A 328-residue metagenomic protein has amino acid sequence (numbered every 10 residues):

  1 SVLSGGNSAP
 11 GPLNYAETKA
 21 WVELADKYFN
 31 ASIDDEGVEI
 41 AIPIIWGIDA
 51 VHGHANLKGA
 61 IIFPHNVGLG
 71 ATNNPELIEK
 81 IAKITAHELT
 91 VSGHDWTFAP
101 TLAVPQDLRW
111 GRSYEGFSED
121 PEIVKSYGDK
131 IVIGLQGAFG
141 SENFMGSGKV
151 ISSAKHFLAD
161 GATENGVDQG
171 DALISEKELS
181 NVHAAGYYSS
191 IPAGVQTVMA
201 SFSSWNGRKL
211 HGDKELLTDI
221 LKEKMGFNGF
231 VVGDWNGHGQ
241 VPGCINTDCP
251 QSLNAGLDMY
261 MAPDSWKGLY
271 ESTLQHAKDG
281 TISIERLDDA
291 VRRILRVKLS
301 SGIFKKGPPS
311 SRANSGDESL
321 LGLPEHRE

Functional and structural regions predicted by a protein language model:
S1-E328: Glycoside hydrolase catalytic-domain context in secreted enzymes
